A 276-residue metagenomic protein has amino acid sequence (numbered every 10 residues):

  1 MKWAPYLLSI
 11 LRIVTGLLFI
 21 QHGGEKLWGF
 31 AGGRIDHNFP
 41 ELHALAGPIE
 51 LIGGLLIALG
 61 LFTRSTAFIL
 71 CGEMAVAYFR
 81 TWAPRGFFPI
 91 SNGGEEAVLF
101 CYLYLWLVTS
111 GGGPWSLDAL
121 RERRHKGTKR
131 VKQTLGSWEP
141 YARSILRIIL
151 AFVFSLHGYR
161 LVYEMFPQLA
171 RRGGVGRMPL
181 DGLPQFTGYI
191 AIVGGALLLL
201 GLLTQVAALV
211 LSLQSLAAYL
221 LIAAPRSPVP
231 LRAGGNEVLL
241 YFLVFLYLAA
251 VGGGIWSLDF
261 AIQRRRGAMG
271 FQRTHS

Functional and structural regions predicted by a protein language model:
M1-W28, L42-P48, I52, L59-Y163 (+3 more regions): Extended, low-polarity transmembrane helix blocks
E25-D36, V162-R171: Membrane-interface helix-loop junction between the first two transmembrane segments
R34-A44, L169-D181: Perimembrane loop-to-helix junctions flanking transmembrane segments
I35, I57, G174, L198 (+1 more regions): Short polybasic/polar patches that bind polyanions
